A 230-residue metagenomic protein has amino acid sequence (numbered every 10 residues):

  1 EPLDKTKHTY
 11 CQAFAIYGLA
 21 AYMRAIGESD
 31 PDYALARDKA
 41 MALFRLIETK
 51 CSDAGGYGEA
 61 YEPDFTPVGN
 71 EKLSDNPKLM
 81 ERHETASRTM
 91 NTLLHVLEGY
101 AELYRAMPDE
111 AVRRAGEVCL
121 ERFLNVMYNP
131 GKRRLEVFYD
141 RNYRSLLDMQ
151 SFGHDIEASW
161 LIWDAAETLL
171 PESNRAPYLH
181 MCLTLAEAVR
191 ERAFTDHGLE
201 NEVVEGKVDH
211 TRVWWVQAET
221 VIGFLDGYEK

Functional and structural regions predicted by a protein language model:
E1-K230: Glycan-recognition and catalytic cores of secretory/periplasmic carbohydrate-active enzymes
